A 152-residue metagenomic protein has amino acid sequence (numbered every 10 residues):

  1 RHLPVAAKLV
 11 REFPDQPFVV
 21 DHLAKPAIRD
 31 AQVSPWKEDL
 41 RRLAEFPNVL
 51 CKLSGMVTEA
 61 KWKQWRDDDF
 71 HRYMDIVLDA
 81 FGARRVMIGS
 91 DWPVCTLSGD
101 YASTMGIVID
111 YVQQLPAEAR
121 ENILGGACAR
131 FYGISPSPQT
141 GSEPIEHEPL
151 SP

Functional and structural regions predicted by a protein language model:
R1-M87, S135-S142, E146-P152: Catalytic pocket-lining loop regions of alpha/beta-barrel enzymes, especially the amidohydrolase/enolase/GH5 lineages
H22, C51, D91, R120 (+1 more regions): Divalent metal-coordination and catalytic microenvironments
V57-T58, W92-C95: Short Gly/Pro-enriched loop/turn and capping motifs at secondary-structure junctions
I76, A80-M87, T96-P152: Mid-to-C-terminal alpha-helical segments outside catalytic/metal-binding sites
